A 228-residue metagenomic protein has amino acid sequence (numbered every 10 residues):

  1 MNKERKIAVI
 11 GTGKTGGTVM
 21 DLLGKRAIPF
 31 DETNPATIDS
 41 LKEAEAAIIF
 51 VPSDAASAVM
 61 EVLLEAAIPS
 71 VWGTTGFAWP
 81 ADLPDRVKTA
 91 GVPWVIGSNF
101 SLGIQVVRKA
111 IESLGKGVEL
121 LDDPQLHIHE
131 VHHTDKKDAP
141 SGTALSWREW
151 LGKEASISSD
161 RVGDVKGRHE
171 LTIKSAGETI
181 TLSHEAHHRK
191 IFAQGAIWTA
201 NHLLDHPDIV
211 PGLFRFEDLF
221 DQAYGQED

Functional and structural regions predicted by a protein language model:
K3-I10, K14-L41, P52-D54, D122-D228: C-terminal substrate-binding/catalytic lobe of Rossmann-fold NAD(P)-dependent oxidoreductases
T15-V19, A55-A58, P80-A81, V107: Short glycine/serine/threonine-rich phosphate/pyrophosphate-binding segments that cradle anionic phosphate groups
F30, S70-V71, P93-W94: Hydrophobic beta-strand scaffold residues
L41-E43, S53-G73, D82-D85: Rossmann-fold NAD(P) dinucleotide-binding segment
T74-G97, L102-S113: Rossmann-fold NAD(P)-binding glycine/threonine-rich loop
S113-Q125: A charged, well-structured terminal subsegment
